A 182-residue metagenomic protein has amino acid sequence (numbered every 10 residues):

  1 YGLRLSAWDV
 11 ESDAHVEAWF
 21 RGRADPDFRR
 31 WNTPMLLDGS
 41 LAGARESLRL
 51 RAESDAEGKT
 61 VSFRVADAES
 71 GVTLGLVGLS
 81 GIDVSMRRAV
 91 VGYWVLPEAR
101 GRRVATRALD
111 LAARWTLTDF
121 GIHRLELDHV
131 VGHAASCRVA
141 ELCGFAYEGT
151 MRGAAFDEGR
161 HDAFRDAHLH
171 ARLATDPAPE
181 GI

Functional and structural regions predicted by a protein language model:
Y1-P26, S62-I182: Acyl-donor (CoA/ACP) binding surface of acyl/acetyltransferases
D27-L50, V61: Conserved GNAT-fold acetyl-CoA-binding loop/helix
G39-S40, D55, G159, P177: A short hydrophobic/aromatic micro-motif that marks alpha-helical segments and, especially, helix-coil
R49-E53, R114: Surface-exposed alpha-helical segments enriched in charged/polar residues
E53-K59: Short loop/turn motifs at secondary-structure junctions and domain boundaries
